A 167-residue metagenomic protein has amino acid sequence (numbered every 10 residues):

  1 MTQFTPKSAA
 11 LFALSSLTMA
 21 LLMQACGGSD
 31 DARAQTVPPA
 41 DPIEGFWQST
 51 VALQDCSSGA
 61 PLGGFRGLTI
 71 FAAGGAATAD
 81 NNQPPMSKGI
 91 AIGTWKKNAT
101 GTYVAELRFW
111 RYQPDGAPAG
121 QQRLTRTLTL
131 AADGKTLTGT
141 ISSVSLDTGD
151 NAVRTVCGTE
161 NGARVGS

Functional and structural regions predicted by a protein language model:
T2-A13: Bacterial N-terminal signal peptides that target proteins for export
F12-Q24: Bacterial N-terminal signal peptides
L21-P39: Bacterial Sec-dependent N-terminal signal peptides
P39-P61, A91-G93: Tryptophan-anchored aromatic micro-motifs
G59-T102, F109-W110, T136: N-terminal glycine/threonine-rich, aromatic-flanked beta-hairpin/loop signature
R66-F71, A91-K97, Q122-A132, I141 (+1 more regions): Hydrophobic/aromatic beta-strand elements that line small-molecule binding cavities or substrate pockets in beta-rich
T100, I141-S167: Edge beta-strand at a domain terminus
A105-G134, T138: Acidic, glycine-rich flexible loop segments
